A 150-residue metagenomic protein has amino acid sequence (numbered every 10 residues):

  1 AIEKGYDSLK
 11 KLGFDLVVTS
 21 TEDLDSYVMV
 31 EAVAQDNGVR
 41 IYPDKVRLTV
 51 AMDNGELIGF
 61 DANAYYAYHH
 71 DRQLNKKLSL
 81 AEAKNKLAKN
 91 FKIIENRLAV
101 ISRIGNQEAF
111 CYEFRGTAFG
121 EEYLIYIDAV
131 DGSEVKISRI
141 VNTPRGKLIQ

Functional and structural regions predicted by a protein language model:
A1-Q150: Long, terminal "pre-/pro-" and other extracytoplasmic accessory regions that lie outside the mature folded/catalytic
